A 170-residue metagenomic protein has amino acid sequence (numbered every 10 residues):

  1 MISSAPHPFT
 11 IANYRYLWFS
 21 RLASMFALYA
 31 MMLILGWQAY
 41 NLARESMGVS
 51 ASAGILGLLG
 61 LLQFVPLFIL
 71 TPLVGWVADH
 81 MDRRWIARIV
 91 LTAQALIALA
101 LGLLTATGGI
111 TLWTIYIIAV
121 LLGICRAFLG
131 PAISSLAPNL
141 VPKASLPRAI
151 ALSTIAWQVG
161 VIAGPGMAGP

Functional and structural regions predicted by a protein language model:
M1-P170: Alpha-helical transmembrane-bundle signature of multi-pass membrane transport and export proteins
